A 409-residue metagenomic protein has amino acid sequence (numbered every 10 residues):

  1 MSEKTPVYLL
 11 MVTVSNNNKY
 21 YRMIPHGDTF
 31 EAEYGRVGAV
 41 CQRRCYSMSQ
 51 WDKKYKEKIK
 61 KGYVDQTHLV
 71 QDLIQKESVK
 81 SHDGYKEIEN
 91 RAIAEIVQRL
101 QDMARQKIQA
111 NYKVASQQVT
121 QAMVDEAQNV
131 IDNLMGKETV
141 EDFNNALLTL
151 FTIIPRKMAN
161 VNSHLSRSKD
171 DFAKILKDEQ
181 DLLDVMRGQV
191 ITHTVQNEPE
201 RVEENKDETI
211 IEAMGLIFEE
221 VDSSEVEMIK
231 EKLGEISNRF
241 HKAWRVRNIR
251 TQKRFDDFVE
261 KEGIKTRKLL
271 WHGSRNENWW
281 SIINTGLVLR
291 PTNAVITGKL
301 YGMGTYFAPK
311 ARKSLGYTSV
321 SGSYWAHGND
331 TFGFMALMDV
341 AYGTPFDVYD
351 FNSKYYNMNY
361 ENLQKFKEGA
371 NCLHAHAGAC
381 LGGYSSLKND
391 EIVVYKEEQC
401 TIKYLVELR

Functional and structural regions predicted by a protein language model:
M1-Y20, P25-E31, V37-C45, S49-D52 (+2 more regions): Intrinsically disordered, low-complexity terminal and linker regions
V40, D52-K60, N205-D207, K253-R409: Segments that shape or occlude catalytic/ligand-binding pockets
